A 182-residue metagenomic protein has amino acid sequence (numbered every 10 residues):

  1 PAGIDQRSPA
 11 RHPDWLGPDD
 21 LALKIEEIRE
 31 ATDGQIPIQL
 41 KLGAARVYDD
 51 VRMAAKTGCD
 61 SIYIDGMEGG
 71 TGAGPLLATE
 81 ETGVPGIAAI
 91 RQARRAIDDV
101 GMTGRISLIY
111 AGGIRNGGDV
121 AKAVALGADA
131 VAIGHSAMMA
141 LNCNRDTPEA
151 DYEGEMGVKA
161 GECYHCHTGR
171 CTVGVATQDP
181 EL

Functional and structural regions predicted by a protein language model:
P1-G3: Flexible glycine-/small-residue-enriched beta->alpha junction loops that bind anionic phosphate/pyrophosphate groups
P9-E181: Glycine-rich phosphate/ribose-binding loops and adjacent secondary-structure elements that form binding surfaces
